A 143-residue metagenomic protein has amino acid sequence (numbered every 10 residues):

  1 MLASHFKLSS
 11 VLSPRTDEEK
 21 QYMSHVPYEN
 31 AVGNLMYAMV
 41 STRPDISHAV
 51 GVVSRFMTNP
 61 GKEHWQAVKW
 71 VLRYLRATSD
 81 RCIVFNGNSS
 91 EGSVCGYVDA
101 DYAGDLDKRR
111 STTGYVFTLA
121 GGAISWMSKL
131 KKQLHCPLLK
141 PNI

Functional and structural regions predicted by a protein language model:
M1-I143: Divalent metal-binding acidic/histidine catalytic loops
